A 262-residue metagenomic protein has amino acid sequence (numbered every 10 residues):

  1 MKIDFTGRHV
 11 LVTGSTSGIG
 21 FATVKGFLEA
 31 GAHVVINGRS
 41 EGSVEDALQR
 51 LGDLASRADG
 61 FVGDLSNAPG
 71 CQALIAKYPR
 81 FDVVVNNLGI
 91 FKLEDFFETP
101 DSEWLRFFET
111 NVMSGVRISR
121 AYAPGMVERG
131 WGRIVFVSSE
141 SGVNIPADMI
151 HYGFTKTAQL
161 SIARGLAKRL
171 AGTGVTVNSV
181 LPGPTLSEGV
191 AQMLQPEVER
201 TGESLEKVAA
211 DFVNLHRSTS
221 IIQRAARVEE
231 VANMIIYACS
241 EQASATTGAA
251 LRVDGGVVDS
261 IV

Functional and structural regions predicted by a protein language model:
I3-D4, N144, I235-I236, T247-V262: Short C-terminal tail/terminal secondary-structure segment of NAD(P)H-dependent dehydrogenase/reductase domains
H9, T16-S17: Conserved glycine-rich cofactor-binding loop
D95-F96, E103-F108, H216: Substrate-binding pocket helix/loop in short-chain dehydrogenase/reductase
S119, T155, A163: Active-site helix of classical SDR
P124, K168-R169, S244: Alpha-helical segment proximal to the catalytic Tyr-Lys
S139: Residue(s) in the substrate-gating loop at a strand-loop-helix junction that position the organic substrate next
A171, T176, T246-G248: Short, small/polar-rich loop/turn modules that mediate ligand/substrate recognition or access, typified
